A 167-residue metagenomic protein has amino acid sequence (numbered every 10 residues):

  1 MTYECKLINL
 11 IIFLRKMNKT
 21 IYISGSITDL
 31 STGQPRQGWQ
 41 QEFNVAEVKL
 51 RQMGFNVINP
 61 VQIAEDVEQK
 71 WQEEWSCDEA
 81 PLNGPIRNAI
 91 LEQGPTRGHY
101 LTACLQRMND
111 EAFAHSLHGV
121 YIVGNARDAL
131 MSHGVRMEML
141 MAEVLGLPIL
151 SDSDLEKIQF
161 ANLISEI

Functional and structural regions predicted by a protein language model:
N18-T32: Metal-dependent nucleic-acid phosphoesterase active-site entry motif
G25-I27, V61, G124, S153: A cross-domain feature marking catalytic cores of carbohydrate-active enzymes and several ubiquitous metabolic/repair
L30-S31, E65-V67, Q159: Generic structural signal for helix capping and beta-alpha/helix-loop junctions
Q37-L145: Acidic/glycine-enriched connector segments
G84, E143-I167: Gly/Pro- and small hydrophobic-enriched strand-loop and loop-to-helix capping segments that sit at the rims
